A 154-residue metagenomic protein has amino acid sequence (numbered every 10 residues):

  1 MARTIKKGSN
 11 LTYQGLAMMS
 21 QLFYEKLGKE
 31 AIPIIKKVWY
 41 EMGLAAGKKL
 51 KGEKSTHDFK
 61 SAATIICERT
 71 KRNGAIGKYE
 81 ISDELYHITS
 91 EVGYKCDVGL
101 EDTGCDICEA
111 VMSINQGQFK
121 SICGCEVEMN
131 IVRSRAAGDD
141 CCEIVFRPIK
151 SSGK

Functional and structural regions predicted by a protein language model:
M1-E109, V127-C141, R147-K154: N-terminal accessory segment detector
C108-C123: Active-site helix/loop of acyl-thioester processing domains in fatty-acid/polyketide metabolism, spanning hotdog-fold
